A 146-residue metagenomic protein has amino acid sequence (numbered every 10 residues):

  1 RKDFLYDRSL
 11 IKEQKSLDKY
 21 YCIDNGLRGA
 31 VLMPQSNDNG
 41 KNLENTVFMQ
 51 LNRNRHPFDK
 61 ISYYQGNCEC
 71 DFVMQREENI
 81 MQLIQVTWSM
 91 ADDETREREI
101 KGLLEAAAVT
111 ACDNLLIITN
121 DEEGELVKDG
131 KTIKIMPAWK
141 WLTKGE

Functional and structural regions predicted by a protein language model:
R1-I80: Accessory nucleic acid-recognition modules appended to NTPase machines
L27, F58, W88-A91, E122: Short, glycine/serine-rich, charged loops/turns that create anion-binding and catalytic segments at active sites
R55, T110-A111: A structural signal for short coil/turn segments at secondary-structure junctions
C70-D71, D92-T95, G124-K128: Short active-site-adjacent structural elements
I80-D92: Active-site ExK catalytic segment of metal-dependent nucleases
R96-V109: Short, charged, amphipathic alpha-helix that recurs within catalytic cores of restriction-modification and other
D113-T119: Short, hydrophobic beta-strand segments that form beta-sheet elements in well-ordered domains
N120-E146: Domain-level recognition of nuclease-like catalytic cores that cleave nucleotide substrates
